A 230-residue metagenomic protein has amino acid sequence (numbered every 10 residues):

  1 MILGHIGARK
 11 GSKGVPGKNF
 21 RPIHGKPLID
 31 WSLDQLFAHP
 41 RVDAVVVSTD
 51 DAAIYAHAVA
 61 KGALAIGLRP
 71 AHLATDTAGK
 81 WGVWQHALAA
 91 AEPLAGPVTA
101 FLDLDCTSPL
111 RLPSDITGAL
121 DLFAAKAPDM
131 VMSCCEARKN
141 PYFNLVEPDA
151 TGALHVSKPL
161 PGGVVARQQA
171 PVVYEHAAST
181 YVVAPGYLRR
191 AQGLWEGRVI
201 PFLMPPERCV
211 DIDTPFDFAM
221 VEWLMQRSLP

Functional and structural regions predicted by a protein language model:
M1-P16: N-terminal nucleotide-binding beta1-loop-alpha1 segment
L28-D43, A56-H57: A short, N-terminal amphipathic alpha-helix
R41-V46, E207-R208: Short active-site oxyanion
V42, G96-V98, A127-D129: Short, high-confidence coil segments that cap the C-terminus of an alpha-helix and link into the following beta-strand
V46, A52-L102, S114, G118: Short phosphate-binding loop-to-helix
G82, P109-G197: Conserved core of the sugar-phosphate nucleotidyltransferase
P201-L203, E207-P230: Hydrophobic helical membrane-anchoring modules
